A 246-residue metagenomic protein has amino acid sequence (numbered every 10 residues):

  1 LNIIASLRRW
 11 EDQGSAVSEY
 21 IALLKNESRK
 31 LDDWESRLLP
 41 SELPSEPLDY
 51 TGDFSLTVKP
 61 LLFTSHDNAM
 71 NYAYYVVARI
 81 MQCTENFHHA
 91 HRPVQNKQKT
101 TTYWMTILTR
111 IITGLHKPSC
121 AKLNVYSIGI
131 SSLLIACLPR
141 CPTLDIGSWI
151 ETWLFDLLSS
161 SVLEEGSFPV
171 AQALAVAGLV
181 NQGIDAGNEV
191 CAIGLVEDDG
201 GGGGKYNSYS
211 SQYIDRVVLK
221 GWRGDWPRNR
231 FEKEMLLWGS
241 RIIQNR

Functional and structural regions predicted by a protein language model:
L1-C141, G147, E151: Cytosolic regulatory protein-protein interaction regions
W149-S159: Amphipathic alpha-helical scaffolding segments
L158-R246: Intrinsically disordered, low-complexity regulatory regions with latent secondary structure
